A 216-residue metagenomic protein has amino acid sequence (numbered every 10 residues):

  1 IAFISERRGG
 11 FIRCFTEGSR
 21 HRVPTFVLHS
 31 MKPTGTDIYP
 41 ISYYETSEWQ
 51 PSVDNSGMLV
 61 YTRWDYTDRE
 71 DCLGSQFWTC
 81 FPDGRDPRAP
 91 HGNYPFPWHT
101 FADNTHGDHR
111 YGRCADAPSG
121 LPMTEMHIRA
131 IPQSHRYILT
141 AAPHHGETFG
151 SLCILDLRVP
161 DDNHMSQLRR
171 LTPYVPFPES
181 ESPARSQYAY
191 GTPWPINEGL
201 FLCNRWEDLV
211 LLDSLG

Functional and structural regions predicted by a protein language model:
A2-I4, Y44, D54, T62 (+6 more regions): Residue-level marker for isolated small/hydroxyl-bearing positions within beta-strands of beta-sheet-rich domains
A2-S30, T34-S52: Asp-box/WD-like beta-propeller blade repeats and closely related beta-sheet repeat scaffolds
F3-V23, Y61-S75, R136-L157, L211-S214: Short, conserved, GDST-rich strand-edge loop motifs in beta-rich repeat architectures
P24, S47-W49, L73, T124 (+2 more regions): Beta-rich catalytic cores
L28-S30, F77-T79, G150-I154, P193 (+1 more regions): Hydrophobic beta-strand positions in blades of beta-propellers and related beta-sheet-rich domains
G35-P40, P87-G120, D161-A184: Surface-exposed loop and turn segments in beta-propeller and other repeat-based domains that flank or scaffold
S52-V53, D116-H135, H144-H145, P183-E198: Structural signature of eukaryotic scaffold interfaces centered on beta-propeller domains
Y66, F81-R88, P95-P97, I154-L168 (+1 more regions): Short loop/turn segments immediately following beta-strands, especially the blade-tip and inter-blade linker loops
